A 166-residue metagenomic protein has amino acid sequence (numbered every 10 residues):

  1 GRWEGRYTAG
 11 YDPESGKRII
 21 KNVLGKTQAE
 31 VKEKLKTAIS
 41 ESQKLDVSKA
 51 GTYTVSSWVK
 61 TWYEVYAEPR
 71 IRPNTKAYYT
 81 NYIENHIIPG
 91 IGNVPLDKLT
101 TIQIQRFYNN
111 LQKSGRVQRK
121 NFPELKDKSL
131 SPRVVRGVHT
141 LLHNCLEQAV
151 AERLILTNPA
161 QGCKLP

Functional and structural regions predicted by a protein language model:
G1-E4, A9-R106: N-terminal DNA-binding module of tyrosine recombinases/phage integrases
E4-R6, Q161-P166: Conserved tyrosine-mediated DNA breakage-rejoining catalytic core shared by Y-recombinases
S42, E152, P166: The DNA-recognition helices of helix-turn-helix-type DNA-binding domains
Y82, H86, V94-R106, K113-C163: N-terminal DNA-binding recognition helix of tyrosine site-specific recombinases/integrases
